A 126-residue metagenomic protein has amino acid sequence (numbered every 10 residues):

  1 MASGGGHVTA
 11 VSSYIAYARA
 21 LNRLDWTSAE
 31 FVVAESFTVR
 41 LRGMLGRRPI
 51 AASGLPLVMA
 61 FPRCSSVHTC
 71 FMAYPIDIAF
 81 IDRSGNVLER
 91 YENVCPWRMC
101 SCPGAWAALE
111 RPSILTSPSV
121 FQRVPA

Functional and structural regions predicted by a protein language model:
A2-A126: Compact, glycine-rich, soluble single-domain proteins
